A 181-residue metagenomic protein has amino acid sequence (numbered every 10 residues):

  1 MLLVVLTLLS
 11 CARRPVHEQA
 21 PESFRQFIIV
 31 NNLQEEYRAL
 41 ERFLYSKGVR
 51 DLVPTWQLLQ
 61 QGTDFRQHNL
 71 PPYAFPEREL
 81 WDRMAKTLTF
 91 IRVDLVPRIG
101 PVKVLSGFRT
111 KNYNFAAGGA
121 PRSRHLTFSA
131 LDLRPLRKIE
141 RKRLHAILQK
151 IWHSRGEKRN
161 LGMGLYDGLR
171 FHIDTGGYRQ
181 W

Functional and structural regions predicted by a protein language model:
M1-L2: N-terminal export leaders
L8-S10: C-terminal motif of bacterial Sec signal peptides marking the signal peptidase cleavage site
A12-T87, Q180: Extracytoplasmic cell-surface/polysaccharide-interacting catalytic and binding patches
R13-A20, R122-W181: Catalytic cores and adjacent binding grooves of peptidoglycan-active enzymes
F27, F43, F90-P101, I147-K158: Structured segments of extracytoplasmic/periplasmic soluble domains in secreted or envelope-associated proteins
L59, F108-D132: Short, surface-exposed glycine/acidic/tryptophan-bearing loops
L80, M84-T87, I91, E140-L148: Stable alpha-helical elements in mature extracytoplasmic
T89-G118: Extended, low-complexity, intrinsically disordered C-terminal regulatory tails of eukaryotic serine/threonine kinases
